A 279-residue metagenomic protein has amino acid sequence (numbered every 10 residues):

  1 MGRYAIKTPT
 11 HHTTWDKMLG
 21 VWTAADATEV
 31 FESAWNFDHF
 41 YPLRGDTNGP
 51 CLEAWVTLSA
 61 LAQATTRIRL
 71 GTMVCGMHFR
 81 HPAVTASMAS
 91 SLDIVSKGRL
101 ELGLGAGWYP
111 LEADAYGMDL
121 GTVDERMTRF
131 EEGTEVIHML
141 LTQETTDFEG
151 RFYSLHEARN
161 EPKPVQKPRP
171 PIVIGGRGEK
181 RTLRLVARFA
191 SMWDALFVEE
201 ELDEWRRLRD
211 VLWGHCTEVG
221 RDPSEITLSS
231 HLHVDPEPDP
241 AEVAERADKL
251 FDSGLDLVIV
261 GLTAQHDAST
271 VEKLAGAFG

Functional and structural regions predicted by a protein language model:
M1-G279: Active-site-adjacent structural elements that line small-molecule/cofactor binding pockets in enzymes
